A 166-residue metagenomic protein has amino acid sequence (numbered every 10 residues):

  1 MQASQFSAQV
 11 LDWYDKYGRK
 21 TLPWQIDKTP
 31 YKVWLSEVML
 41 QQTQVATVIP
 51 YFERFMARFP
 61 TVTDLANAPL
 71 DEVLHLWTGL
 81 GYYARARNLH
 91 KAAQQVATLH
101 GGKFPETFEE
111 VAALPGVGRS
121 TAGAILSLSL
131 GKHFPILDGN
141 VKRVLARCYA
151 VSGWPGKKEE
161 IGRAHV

Functional and structural regions predicted by a protein language model:
Q2-S4, Q9-H165: Catalytic cores of DNA base-excision repair glycosylases
